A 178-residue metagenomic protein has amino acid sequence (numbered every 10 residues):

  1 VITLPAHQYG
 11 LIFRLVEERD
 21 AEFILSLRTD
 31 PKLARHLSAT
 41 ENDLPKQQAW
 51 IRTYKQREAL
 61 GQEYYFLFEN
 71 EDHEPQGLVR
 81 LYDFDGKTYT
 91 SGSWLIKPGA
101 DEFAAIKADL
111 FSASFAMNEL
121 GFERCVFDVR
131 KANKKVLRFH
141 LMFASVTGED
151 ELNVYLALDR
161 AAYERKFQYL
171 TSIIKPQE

Functional and structural regions predicted by a protein language model:
V1-E18, R165-E178: Conserved N-terminal entry element of GNAT/NAT acetyltransferase domains
K32-R52: Conserved GNAT-fold acetyl-CoA-binding loop/helix
P45, I51-T88: Acetyl-CoA-dependent GNAT
Y82, K87-P98, D128: Conserved acetyl-CoA binding element of GNAT-fold acetyltransferases
K97, D101-L110: A short glycine-leucine-enriched loop at secondary-structure breakpoints that most characteristically corresponds
K107-E123: Conserved acyl-CoA
V126-L137: Conserved beta-strand-loop-alpha-helix junction that forms the acyl-donor binding cleft
D128, A144-A161: Conserved catalytic-core motifs of GNAT/GCN5-like acyltransferases
